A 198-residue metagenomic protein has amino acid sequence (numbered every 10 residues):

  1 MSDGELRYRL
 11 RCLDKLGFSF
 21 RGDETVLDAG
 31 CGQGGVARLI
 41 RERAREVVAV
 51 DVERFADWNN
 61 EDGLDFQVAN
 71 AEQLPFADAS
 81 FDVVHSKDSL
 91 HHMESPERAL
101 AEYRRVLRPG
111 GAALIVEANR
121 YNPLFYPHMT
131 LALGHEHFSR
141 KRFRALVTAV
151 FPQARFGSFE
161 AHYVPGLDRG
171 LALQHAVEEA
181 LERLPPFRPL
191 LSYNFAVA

Functional and structural regions predicted by a protein language model:
G4-G22: Conserved alpha-helix/loop element of class I SAM-dependent methyltransferases that forms part of the SAM/SAH-binding
D23-G32: Conserved class I S-adenosyl-L-methionine
Q33-Q73: Class I SAM-dependent methyltransferase SAM/SAH-binding core
H85: A conserved beta-strand element that flanks and buttresses the S-adenosyl-L-methionine
E97-P109: A short glycine-rich, Lys/Arg-flanked "PGG" loop and its adjoining helix->strand segment in the class I
G111-E117: Conserved beta-strand signature within the Rossmann-like core of class I S-adenosyl-L-methionine
L114, G157-A198: A C-terminal cap/extension of S-adenosyl-L-methionine-dependent methyltransferases that defines the acceptor-substrate
P127-F143: Acceptor-substrate binding/catalytic loop of class I
